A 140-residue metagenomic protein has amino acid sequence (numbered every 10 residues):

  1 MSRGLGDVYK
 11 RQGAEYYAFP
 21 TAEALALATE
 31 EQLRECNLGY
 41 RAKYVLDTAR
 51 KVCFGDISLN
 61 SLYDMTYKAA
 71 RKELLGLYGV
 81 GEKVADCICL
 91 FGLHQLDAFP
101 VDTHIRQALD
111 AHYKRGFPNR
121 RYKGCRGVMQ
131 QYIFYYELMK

Functional and structural regions predicted by a protein language model:
M1-Y9: Single conserved hydrophobic/aromatic residue that forms the stacking wall/gate of nucleotide- or nucleobase-binding
K10-K140: Catalytic cores of DNA base-excision repair glycosylases
